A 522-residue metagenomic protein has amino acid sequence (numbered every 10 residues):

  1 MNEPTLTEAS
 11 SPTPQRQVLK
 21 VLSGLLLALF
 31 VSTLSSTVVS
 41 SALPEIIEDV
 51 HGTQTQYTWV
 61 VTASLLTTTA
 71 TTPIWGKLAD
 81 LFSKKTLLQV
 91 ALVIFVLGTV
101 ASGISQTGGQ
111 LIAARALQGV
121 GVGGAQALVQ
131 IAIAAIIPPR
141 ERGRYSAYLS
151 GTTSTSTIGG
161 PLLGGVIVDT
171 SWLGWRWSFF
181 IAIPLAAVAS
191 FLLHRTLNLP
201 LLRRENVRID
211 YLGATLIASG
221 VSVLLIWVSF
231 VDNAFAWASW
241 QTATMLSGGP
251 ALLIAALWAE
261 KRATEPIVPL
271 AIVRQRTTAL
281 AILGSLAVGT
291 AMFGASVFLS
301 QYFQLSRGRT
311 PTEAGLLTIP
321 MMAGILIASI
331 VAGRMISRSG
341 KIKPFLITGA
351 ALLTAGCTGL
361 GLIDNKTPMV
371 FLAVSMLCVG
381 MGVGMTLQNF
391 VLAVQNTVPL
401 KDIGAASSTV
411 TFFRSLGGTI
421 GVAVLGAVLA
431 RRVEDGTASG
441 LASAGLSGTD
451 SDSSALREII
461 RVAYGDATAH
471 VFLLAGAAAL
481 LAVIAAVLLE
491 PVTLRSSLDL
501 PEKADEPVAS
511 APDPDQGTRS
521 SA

Functional and structural regions predicted by a protein language model:
M1-L25, W258, T449-A522: Transmembrane-helix exit segments and adjacent C-terminal regions of multi-pass membrane proteins
Q17-T72, F235-D402, R519-A522: Transmembrane core module of solute transporters
F30, L66, V100-A101, A116 (+9 more regions): Hydrophobic residues within the alpha-helical transmembrane core of Major Facilitator Superfamily
S32-T33, V61-S64, T68, F95 (+12 more regions): Structural signature of transmembrane alpha-helices in multi-pass secondary transporters
I46-E48, L78-A79, L163-W172, V228 (+4 more regions): Interfacial helix-cap and linker-helix signal at transmembrane-aqueous boundaries of multi-pass secondary transporters
T71-G76, D80-V93, Q106-A113, A125-V129 (+3 more regions): C-terminal module of multi-pass small-molecule transporters
T72-L212, L400: Helix-loop-helix hairpins in multi-pass membrane proteins, especially solute transporters
D169-G284, A291, R309, V462-A463 (+2 more regions): Hydrophobic transmembrane-helix bundles of small-molecule transporters
